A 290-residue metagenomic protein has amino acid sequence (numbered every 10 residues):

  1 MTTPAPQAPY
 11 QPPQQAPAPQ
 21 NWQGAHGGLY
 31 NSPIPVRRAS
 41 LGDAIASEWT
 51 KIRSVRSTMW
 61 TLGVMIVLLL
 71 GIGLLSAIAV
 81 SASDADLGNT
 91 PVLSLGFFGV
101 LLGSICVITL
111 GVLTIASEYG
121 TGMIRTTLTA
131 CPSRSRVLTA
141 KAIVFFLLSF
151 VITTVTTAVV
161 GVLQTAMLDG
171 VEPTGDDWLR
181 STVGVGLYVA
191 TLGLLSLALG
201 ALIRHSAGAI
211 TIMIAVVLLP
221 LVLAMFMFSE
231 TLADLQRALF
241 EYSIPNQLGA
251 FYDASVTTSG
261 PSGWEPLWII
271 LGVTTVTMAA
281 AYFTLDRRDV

Functional and structural regions predicted by a protein language model:
T2-Q20, R38, I210, L221-F283: Terminal transmembrane helical anchor/hairpin motif
A5-V36, I66, L70-T109, T139 (+3 more regions): Secretory targeting signals
G42-S54, V256-T257: Cytosolic juxtamembrane amphipathic/interface segments immediately preceding and feeding into a transmembrane helix
T50-V67: Membrane-interface helix starts
V64-I66, A209-P220: Central hydrophobic cores of alpha-helical transmembrane segments in multi-pass integral membrane proteins
V107-G111, I124, V159, L195-L199 (+3 more regions): Hydrophobic/aromatic residues in alpha-helical transmembrane segments
L113-F146, V151: Helix-loop-helix units of permease transmembrane domains in multi-pass membrane transporters, especially ABC
Y282-V290: Membrane-interface capping segments at transmembrane-helix boundaries
